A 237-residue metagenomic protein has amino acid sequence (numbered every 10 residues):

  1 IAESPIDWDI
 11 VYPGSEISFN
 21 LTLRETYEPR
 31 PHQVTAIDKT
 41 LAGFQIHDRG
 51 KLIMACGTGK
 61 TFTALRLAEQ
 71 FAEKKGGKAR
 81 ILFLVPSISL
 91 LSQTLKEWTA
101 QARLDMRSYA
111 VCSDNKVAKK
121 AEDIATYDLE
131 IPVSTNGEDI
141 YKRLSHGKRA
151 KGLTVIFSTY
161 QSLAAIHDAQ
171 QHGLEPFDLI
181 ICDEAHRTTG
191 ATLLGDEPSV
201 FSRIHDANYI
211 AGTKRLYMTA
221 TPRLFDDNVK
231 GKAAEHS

Functional and structural regions predicted by a protein language model:
I1-A79, K96-A100, A121-I124: ATP-dependent helicase/translocase motor core
E73-G76, A102-R103, G147-A150, Q171-L174 (+1 more regions): Conserved catalytic network of the ASCE P-loop NTPase/AAA+ motor domain
K78-R103, R107-V117, Y160-S162: Conserved Walker A/P-loop ATP-binding site and its immediately adjacent core in helicase/helicase-like ATPase domains
S87, F157-S162, E184, M218-R223: A short beta-strand-to-loop transition that corresponds to the Sensor-1 phosphate-sensing loop of AAA+ P-loop ATPases
A110-A121, T126-E138, Y160-A165: Conserved helicase motor
I140-P176: Conserved helix/coil segment N-terminal to the catalytic DExD/H
H172-Y217, R223: SF2 helicase catalytic motif II
L224-S237: Short regulatory helix/loop adjacent to the ATP-binding pocket of P-loop NTPases
